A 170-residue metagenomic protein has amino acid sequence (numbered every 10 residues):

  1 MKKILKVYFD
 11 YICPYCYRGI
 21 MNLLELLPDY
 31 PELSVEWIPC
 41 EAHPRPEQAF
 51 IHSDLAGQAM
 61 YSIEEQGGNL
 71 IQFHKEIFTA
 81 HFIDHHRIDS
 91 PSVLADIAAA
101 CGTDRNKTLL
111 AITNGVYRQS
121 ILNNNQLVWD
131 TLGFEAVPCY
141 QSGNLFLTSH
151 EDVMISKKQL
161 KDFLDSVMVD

Functional and structural regions predicted by a protein language model:
K2-K3, A136: Short coil/turn segments at beta-strand junctions that form active-site/ligand-binding loops
I4-Y11, Y17-I97: Structural alpha/beta surface segment adjacent to cysteine/selenocysteine redox centers across thiol/disulfide enzymes
Y8, I20-L27, P31, S92-D170: C-terminal cap of thioredoxin/glutaredoxin-like
